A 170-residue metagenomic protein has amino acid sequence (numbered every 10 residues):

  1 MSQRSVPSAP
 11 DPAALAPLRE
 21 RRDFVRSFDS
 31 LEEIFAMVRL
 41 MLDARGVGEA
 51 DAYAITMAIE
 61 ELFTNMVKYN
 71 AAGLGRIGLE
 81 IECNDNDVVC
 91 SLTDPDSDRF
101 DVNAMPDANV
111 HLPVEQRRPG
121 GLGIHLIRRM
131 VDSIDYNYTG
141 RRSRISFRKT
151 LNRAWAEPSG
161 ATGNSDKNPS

Functional and structural regions predicted by a protein language model:
M1-R21, M66-S170: Conserved beta-strand-loop-beta-strand hairpin that lines the nucleotide-binding pocket of ATP/GTP-utilizing enzymes
R19-E33: STAS-typified acidic loop motif
R26-S27, D51, A104, L112: A generic structural signal for short
L31, F35-V38, I127: Heptad-repeat coiled-coil signal-transmission/dimerization helices
L31, Y53, E60, M66-V67: Amphipathic alpha-helical interaction surfaces in cytosolic regulatory modules
A36-E60, Q116-R118: Conserved short strand/loop->alpha-helix "switch" segment adjacent to the catalytic nucleotide/phosphoryl-transfer site
